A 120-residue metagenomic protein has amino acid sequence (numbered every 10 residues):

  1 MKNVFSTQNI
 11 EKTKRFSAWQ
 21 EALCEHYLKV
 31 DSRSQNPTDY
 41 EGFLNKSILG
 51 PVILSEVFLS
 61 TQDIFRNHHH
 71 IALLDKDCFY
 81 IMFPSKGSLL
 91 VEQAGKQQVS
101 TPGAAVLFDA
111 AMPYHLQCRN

Functional and structural regions predicted by a protein language model:
M1-I53: A short, N-terminal "cap"/entry segment at the start of jelly-roll beta-barrel domains of the cupin/DSBH fold
Y40-N120: N-terminal regulatory/effector-sensing and dimerization cores that precede helix-turn-helix DNA-binding domains
